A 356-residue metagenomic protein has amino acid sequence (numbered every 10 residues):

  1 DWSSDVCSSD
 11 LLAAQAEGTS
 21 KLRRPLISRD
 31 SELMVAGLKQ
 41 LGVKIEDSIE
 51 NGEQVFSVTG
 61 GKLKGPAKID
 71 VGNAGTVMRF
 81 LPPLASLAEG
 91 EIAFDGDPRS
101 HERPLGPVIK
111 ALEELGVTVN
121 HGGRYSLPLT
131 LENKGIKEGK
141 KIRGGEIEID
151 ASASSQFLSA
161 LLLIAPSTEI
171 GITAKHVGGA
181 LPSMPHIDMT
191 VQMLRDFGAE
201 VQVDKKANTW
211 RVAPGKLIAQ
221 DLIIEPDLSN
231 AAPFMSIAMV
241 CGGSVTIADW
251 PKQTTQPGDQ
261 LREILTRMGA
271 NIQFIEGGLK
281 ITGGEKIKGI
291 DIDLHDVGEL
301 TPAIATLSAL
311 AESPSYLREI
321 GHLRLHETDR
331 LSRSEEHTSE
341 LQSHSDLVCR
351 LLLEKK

Functional and structural regions predicted by a protein language model:
D1-S345, R350: Short, structured segments at the rim of ligand-binding sites
L353-K355: Polybasic/polar functional segments that serve as interface/processing modules
